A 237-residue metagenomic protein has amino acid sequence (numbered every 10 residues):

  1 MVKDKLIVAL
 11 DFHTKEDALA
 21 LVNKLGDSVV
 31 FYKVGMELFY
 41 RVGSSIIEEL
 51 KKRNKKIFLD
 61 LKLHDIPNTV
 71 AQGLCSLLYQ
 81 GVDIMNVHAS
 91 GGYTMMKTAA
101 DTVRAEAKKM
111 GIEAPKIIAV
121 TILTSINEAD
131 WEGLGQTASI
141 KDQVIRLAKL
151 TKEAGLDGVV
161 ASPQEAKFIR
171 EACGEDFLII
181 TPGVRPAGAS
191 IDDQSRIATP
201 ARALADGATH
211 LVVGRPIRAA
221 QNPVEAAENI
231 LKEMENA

Functional and structural regions predicted by a protein language model:
V2-K3, T69-D157, E165, E175-D176 (+1 more regions): Conserved anion-binding
D4-L10, Y32-V34, I57-L61, M85-V87 (+4 more regions): Hydrophobic faces of well-ordered beta-strands that scaffold small-molecule active sites in alpha/beta enzyme cores
A9-H13, G35-F39, H64-I66, S90 (+4 more regions): Active-site beta-loop-alpha junctions enriched in small/polar residues
H13-L25, P67-S76, A138-L150, S195-R202: Short, acidic/polar
K15-D17, L38-R53, I66-Q72, A89-K116 (+3 more regions): Active-site-adjacent beta->alpha loops and helix N-cap segments on the catalytic face of soluble alpha/beta enzymes
G26-V30, K52-I57, L78-D83, R104 (+4 more regions): Glycine-enriched alpha-helix->loop->beta-strand junction motifs that scaffold or abut catalytic
Q80-Y93, R185-A187, D193-A226: Glycine-rich phosphate-binding active-site loops on the catalytic face of alpha/beta enzymes
K232-A237: Generic C-terminal helix-cap and adjacent flexible tail
